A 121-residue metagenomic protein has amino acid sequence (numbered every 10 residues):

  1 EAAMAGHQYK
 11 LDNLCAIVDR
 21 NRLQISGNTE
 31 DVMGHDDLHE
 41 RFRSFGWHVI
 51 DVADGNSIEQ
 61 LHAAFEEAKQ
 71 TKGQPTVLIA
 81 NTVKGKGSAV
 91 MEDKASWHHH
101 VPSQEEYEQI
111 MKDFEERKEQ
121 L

Functional and structural regions predicted by a protein language model:
E1-L121: Glycine-rich ThDP/TPP pyrophosphate-binding loop and its adjacent helix/strand module within ThDP-dependent enzymes
